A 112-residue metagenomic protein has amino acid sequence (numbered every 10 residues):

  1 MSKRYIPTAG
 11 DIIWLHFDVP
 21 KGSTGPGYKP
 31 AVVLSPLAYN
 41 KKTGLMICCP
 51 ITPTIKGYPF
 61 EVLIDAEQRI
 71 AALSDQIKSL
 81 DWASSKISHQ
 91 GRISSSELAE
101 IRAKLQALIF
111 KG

Functional and structural regions predicted by a protein language model:
M1-G112: Conserved functional hotspots at enzyme active or ligand-binding sites that engage polyanionic ligands
